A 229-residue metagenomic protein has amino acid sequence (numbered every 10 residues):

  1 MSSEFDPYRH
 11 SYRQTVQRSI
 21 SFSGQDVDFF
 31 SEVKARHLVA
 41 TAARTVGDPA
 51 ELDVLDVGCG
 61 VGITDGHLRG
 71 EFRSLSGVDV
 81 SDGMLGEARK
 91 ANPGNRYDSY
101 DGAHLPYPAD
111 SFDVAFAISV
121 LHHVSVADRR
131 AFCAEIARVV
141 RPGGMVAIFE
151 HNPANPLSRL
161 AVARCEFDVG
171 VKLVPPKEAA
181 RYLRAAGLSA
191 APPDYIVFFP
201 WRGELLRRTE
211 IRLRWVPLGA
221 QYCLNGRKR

Functional and structural regions predicted by a protein language model:
M1-D48: Conserved class I S-adenosyl-L-methionine
L55, V61-H104: Class I SAM-dependent methyltransferase SAM/SAH-binding core
F116: A conserved beta-strand element that flanks and buttresses the S-adenosyl-L-methionine
S119-H123: Short catalytic micro-motifs in class I SAM-dependent methyltransferases
R130-P142: A short glycine-rich, Lys/Arg-flanked "PGG" loop and its adjoining helix->strand segment in the class I
G143-E150: Conserved beta-strand signature within the Rossmann-like core of class I S-adenosyl-L-methionine
M145, R181, A191-R229: A C-terminal cap/extension of S-adenosyl-L-methionine-dependent methyltransferases that defines the acceptor-substrate
A163-E178: Acceptor-substrate binding/catalytic loop of class I
